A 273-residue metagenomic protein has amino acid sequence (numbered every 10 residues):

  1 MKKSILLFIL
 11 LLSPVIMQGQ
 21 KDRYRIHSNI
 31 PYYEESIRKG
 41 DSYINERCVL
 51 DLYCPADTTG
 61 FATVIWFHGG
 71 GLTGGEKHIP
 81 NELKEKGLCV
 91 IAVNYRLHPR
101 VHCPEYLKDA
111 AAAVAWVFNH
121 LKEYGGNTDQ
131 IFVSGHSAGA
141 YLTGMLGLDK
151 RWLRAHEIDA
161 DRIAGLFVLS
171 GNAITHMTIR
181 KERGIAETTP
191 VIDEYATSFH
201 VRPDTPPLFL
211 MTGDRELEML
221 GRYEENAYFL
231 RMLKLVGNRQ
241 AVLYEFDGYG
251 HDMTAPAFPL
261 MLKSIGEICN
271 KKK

Functional and structural regions predicted by a protein language model:
M1-R23: Bacterial Sec-dependent N-terminal signal peptides
Q20-T58: N-terminal cap/lid segment of alpha/beta-hydrolase-fold proteins
G60-G69: Short beta-strand element of the alpha/beta-hydrolase
E76-V93: Short amphipathic alpha-helix adjacent to the substrate-entry channel of hydrolases
V101-K122: Alpha/beta-hydrolase active-site loop
F118-K181, I192-D193, T197: Primarily recognizes the serine-hydrolase "nucleophile elbow" in alpha/beta-hydrolase and SGNH/GDSL folds
E157-I179, T188-A227, R231, L235: The feature captures the conserved acid-bearing segment of alpha/beta-hydrolase catalytic domains
M211, A227, K234-K273: C-terminal catalytic histidine-bearing segment of alpha/beta-hydrolase fold enzymes
